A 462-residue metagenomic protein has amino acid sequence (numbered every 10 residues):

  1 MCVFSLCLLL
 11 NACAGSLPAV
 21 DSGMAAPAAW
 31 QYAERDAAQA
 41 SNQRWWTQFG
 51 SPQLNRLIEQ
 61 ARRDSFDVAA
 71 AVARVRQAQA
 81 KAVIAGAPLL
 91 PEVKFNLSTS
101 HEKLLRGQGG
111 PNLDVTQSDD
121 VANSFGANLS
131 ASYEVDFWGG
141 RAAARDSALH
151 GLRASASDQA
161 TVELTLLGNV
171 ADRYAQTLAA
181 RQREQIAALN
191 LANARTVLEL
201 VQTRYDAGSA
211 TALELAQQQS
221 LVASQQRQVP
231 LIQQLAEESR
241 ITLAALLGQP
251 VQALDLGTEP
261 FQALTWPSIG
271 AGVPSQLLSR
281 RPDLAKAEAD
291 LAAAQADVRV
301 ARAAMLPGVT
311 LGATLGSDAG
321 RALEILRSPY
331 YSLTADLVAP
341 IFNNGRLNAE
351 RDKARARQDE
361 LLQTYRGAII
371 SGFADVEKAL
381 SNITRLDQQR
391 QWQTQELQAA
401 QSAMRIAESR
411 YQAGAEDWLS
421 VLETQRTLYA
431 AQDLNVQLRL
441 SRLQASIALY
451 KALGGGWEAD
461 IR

Functional and structural regions predicted by a protein language model:
C2-R63, G110-N112, L149, Q233-S279 (+2 more regions): Terminal intrinsically disordered/low-complexity segments used for targeting and assembly
A38-Q39, T47, R62, S118-D120 (+6 more regions): Amphipathic alpha-helical coiled-coil scaffold segments and their short linker/junction regions
A40-F49, N96-S130, A253-G270, R299 (+2 more regions): Small/polar, glycine/serine/threonine/aspartate-rich low-complexity segments that form flexible
L54-R56, S124-G126, D172, Q217 (+3 more regions): Transmembrane beta-barrel architecture of outer-membrane proteins
I58, G126-S130, Y174, P274 (+2 more regions): Membrane-embedded beta-strand positions in outer-membrane beta-barrel channels/transporters
A69-A70, G86, V135-E163, L213 (+7 more regions): Sec/SRP-type N-terminal targeting helices
R141, S157-V273, N382, L386 (+3 more regions): Periplasmic alpha-helical coiled-coil/stalk elements that build and connect Gram-negative outer-membrane
Y205-S209, Y411-A415, A452: A short glycine-centered flexible hinge/capping loop motif at secondary-structure junctions
